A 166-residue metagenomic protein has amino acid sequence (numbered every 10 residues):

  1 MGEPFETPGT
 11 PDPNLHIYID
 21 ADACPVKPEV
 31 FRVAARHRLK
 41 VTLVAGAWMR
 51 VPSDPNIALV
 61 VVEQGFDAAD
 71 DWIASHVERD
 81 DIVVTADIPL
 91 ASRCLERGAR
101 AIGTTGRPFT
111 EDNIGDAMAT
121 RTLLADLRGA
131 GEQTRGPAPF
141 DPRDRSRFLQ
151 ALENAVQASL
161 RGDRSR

Functional and structural regions predicted by a protein language model:
G2-R166: Nuclease catalytic cores that cleave nucleic-acid phosphodiester bonds, predominantly acidic two-metal-ion
